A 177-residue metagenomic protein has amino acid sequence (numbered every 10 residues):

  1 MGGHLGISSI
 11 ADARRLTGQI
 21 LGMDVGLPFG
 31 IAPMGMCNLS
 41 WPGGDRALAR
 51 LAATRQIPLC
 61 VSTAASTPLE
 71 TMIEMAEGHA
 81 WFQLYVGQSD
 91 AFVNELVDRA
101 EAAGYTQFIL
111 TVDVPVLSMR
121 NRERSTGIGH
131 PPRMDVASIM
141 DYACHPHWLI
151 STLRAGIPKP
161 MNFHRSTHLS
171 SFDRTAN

Functional and structural regions predicted by a protein language model:
M1-G22, I128-N177: An N-cap/entry alpha-helix motif that binds or orients negatively charged groups
M1-T111, P115: N-terminal capping/small domains of soluble enzymes
L39, A52, I73, N121 (+2 more regions): Alpha-helix boundary/interfacial micro-motifs
A80-V86, N121-A137: Glycine-rich tight-turn/loop motif centered on a GG-T
A91-V112, N121-G127, H145-G156: Electropositive, surface-exposed helix/loop patches at the edges of structured domains that serve as adaptable
L117-M119: Short catalytic/ligand-binding loop motif for oxyanion handling, primarily in non-cytosolic enzymes, centered on
